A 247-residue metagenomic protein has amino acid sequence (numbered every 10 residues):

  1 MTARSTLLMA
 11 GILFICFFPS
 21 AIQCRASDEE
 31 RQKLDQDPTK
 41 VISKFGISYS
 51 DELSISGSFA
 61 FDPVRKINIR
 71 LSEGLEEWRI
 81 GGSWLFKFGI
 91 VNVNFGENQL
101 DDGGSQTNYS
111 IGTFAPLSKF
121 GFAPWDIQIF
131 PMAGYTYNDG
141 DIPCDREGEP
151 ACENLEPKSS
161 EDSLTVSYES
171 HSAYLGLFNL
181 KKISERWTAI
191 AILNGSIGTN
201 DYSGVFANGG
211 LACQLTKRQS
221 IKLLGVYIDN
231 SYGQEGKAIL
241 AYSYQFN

Functional and structural regions predicted by a protein language model:
M1-I42, N247: Cleavable N-terminal export/targeting peptides
C24-R79: Short glycine/proline- and aromatic-enriched beta-strand/turn motifs that initiate or cap beta-hairpins
Y49-G57, G74-W78, S105-I111, W125 (+3 more regions): Residues that define the transmembrane beta-barrel architecture of outer-membrane proteins
Y49-L53, L71-L75, W84-F88, F95-D101 (+6 more regions): Transmembrane beta-strands of outer-membrane beta-barrel pores
S56-S58, G81-S83, G112-L117, G176-F178 (+2 more regions): Outer-membrane beta-barrel architecture
V64-N68, F86-V93, S118-D126, I183-A191 (+2 more regions): Repeated loop/turn-to-beta-strand initiation elements of outer-membrane beta-barrel proteins
A123-N200: Detector for outer-membrane/organellar transmembrane beta-barrel domains, recognizing the amphipathic beta-strand
C213, Q234-N247: Outer-membrane beta-barrel "beta-signal"
